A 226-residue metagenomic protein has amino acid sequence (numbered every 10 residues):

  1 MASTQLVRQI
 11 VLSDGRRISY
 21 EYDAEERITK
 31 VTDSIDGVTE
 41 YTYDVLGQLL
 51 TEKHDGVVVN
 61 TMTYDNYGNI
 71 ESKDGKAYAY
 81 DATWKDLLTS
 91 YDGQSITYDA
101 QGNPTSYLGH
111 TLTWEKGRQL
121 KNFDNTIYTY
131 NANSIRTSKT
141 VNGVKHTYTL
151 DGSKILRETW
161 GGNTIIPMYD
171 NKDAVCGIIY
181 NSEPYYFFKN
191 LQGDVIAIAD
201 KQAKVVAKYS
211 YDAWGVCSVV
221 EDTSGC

Functional and structural regions predicted by a protein language model:
M1-L12, R17-Y22, E26-D33, V38-T42 (+12 more regions): Beta-strand elements of repeat-based all-beta scaffolds
K76-Y80, W84, N181-C226: A motif-centric feature for acidic-aromatic and gly/ser/thr-rich catalytic loops and repeats
H146-T147, V206: Extracytoplasmic "Venus flytrap"/periplasmic binding protein-like
G162: Surface-exposed ligand-recognition segments of extracellular binding domains, strongest in the long/variable loop
I165-M168, Y185-F187: Short, surface-exposed beta-strand/loop micro-motifs that present aromatic residues
